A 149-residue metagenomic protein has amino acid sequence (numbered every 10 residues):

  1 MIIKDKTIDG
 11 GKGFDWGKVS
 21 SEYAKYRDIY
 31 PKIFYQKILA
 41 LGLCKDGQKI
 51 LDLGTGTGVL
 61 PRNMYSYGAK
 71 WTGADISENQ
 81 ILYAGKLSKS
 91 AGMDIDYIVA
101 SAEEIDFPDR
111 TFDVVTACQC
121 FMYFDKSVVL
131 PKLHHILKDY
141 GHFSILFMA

Functional and structural regions predicted by a protein language model:
I2-K45: Conserved class I S-adenosyl-L-methionine
G47-K49, R110: Nucleotide donor/acceptor-binding cores
K49-L51, T57-E104: Class I SAM-dependent methyltransferase SAM/SAH-binding core
E103-V114: A short acidic, Gly/Pro-enriched loop at the edge of an enzyme's catalytic core that lines a small-molecule cofactor
D113-S127: A short SAM/SAH-binding and catalytic strip from SAM-dependent methyltransferases
S127-D139: A short glycine-rich, Lys/Arg-flanked "PGG" loop and its adjoining helix->strand segment in the class I
Y140-M148: Conserved beta-strand signature within the Rossmann-like core of class I S-adenosyl-L-methionine
